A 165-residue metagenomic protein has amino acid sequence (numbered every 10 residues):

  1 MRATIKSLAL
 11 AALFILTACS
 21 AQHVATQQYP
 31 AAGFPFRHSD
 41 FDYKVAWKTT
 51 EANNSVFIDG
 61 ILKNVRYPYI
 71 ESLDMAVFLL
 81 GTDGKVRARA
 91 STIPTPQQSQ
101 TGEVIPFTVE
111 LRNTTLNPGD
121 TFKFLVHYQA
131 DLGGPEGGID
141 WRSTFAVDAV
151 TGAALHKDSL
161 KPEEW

Functional and structural regions predicted by a protein language model:
M1-C19: Sec-dependent bacterial lipoprotein signal peptides
A18-F36: Bacterial Sec signal peptide processing site at the extreme N-terminus
T26-A31, F122-W165: Surface-exposed edge beta-strand/loop patches
H38-I70, K123, L132: Post-signal-peptide N-terminal segment of Sec-exported extracytoplasmic proteins
R66-S72, T115-P118: A short beta-turn/strand-edge loop motif at beta-sheet boundaries
D74-R87: Extended low-complexity, serine/threonine- and proline-enriched intrinsically disordered segments
R89-G138: Short, solvent-exposed, Trp/other aromatic-anchored flexible loops in extracytoplasmic proteins
